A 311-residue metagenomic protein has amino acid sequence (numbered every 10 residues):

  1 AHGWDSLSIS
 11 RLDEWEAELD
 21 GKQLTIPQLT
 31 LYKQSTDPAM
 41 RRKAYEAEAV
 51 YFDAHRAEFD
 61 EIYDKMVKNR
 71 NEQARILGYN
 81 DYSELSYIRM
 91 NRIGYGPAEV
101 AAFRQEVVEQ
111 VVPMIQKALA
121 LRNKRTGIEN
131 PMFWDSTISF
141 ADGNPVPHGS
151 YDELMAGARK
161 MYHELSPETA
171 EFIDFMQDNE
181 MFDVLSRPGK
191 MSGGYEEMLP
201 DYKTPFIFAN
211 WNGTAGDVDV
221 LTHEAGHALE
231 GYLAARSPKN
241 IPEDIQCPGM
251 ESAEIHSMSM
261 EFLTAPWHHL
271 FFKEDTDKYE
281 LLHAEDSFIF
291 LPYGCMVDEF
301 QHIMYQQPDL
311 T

Functional and structural regions predicted by a protein language model:
A1-P145: A well-structured
N91-G94, A98, Q105-E109, P113-Q116 (+3 more regions): Catalytic or ion-translocation cores adjacent to nucleophile or general acid/base/metal-coordination motifs in diverse
G96-F103, V107, S150, R187 (+4 more regions): Secondary-structure capping and boundary motifs in well-ordered enzyme cores
R122-A141, F175-L185, G249, L282-E285: A glycine-rich phosphate-binding loop feature that marks nucleotide/adenosyl-phosphate handling sites
R125, D142-Y202, T214-A215: Auxiliary, metal-adjacent structural segments of Zn-dependent hydrolase domains
E164-E171, E197, H227, G231-K239 (+1 more regions): Conserved helix-loop functional segments at active or binding sites
A209-A235, S257-M258, F262, F300: Active-site recognition of the HExxH zinc-binding catalytic motif
P266-T311: Long, amphipathic alpha-helical stalk/connector segments used for oligomerization, subunit docking, or mechanical
